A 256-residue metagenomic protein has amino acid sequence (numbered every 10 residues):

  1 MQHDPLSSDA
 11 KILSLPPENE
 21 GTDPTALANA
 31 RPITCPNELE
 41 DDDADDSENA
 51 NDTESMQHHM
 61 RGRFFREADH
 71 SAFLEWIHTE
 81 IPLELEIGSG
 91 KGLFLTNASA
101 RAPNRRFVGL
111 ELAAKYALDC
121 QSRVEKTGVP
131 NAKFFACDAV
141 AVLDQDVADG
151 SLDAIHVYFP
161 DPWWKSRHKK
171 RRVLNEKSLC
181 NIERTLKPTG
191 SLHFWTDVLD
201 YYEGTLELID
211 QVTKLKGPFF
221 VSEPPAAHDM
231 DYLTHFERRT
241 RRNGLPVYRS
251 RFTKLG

Functional and structural regions predicted by a protein language model:
M1-L85, L93-A100: S-adenosyl-L-methionine
P82-A141: SAM cofactor-binding core of SAM-dependent methyltransferases, primarily the Rossmann-like beta-alpha-beta module
Q145-A154: A short acidic, Gly/Pro-enriched loop at the edge of an enzyme's catalytic core that lines a small-molecule cofactor
D153-R172: A short SAM/SAH-binding and catalytic strip from SAM-dependent methyltransferases
I155, I182-E183, T205: Class I S-adenosylmethionine-dependent transferase superfamily signal
L174-P188: A short glycine-rich, Lys/Arg-flanked "PGG" loop and its adjoining helix->strand segment in the class I
P188-T196: Conserved beta-strand signature within the Rossmann-like core of class I S-adenosyl-L-methionine
T205-E207, V212-G256: Class I S-adenosyl-L-methionine
